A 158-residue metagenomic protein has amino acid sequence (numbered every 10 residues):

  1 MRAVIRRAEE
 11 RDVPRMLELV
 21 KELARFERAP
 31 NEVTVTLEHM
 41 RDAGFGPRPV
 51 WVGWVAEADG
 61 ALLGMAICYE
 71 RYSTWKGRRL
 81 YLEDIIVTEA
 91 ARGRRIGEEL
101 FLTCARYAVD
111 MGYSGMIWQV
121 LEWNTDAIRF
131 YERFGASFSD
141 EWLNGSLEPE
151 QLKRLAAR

Functional and structural regions predicted by a protein language model:
V4-E18: A short beta-loop-alpha structural element at the N-terminal edge of CoA-dependent acyl/N-acetyltransferase catalytic
L17-A43: Conserved GNAT-fold acetyl-CoA-binding loop/helix
A43-V55: A short helix-loop-beta-strand connector motif used in the catalytic cores of GNAT acetyltransferases and, in some
V55, A61-Y69: Conserved beta-strand in the GNAT
Y72-L82, R92, S139-D140: A conserved beta-turn-beta hairpin within the catalytic core of GNAT-like acetyltransferases that forms part
V87, G93-R106, R133: Conserved acetyl-CoA-binding loop-helix of GNAT-fold acetyltransferases
V109-Q119: Conserved GNAT acetyl-CoA-binding A-motif
W118-A127, S146-E150: Conserved beta-strand-loop-alpha-helix junction that forms the acyl-donor binding cleft
